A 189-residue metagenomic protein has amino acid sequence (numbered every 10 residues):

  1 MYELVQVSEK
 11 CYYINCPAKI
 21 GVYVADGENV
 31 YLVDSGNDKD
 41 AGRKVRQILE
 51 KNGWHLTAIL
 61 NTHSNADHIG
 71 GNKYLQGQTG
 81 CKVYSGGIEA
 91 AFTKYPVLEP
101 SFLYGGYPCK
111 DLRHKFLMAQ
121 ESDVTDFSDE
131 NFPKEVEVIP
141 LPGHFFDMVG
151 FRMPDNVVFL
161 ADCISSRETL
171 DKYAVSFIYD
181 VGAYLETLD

Functional and structural regions predicted by a protein language model:
Y2-N52, G150-A161: Conserved beta-strand hairpin/beta-sheet module of binuclear metal-dependent hydrolase folds, prominently
E3-E9, K110, N131-V136: Short Pro/Gly-enriched beta-strand edge/turn motifs at strand-loop
I14-N15, L117-T125, I139-P142: Short gly/ser/thr-rich secondary-structure transition/capping motifs
N15, K39, H68, A91 (+2 more regions): Hydrophobic positions within alpha-helical membrane elements
A18, G87-E89, V97-E99, P142 (+2 more regions): Short, flexible active-site-adjacent loop segments at beta-strand->alpha-helix junctions, enriched in small/polar
V33-G36, L56-N65, V83-G87, P140-G143 (+1 more regions): Active-site neighborhood of phospho(di)ester-bond hydrolases with catalytic His/Asp-centered motifs
N37, E135-D189: Metallo-beta-lactamase
G42-R43, Q47-F132: Active-site HxH/HxHxD metal-binding segment of metal-dependent hydrolases
